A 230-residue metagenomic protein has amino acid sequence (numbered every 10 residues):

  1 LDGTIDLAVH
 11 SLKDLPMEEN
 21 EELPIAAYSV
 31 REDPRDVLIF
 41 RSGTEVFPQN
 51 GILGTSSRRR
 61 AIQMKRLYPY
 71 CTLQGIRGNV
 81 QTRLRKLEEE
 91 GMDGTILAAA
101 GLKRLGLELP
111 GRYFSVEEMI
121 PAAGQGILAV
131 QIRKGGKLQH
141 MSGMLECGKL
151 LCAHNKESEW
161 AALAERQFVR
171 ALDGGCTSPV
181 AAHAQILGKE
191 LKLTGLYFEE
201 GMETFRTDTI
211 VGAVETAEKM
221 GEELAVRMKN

Functional and structural regions predicted by a protein language model:
L1-S11, D93-A98: Paired acidic/hydrophobic, glycine-rich loop segments that form the ligand-binding mouth/hinge of periplasmic-binding
L7-H10, E18-N20, D33, G75 (+2 more regions): Residue-level signal for pocket-adjacent positions within structured domains
V9, S57, G221: Conserved acidic catalytic centers in enzymes
L12-Y70, G136: A conserved helix-loop-strand patch within extracytoplasmic ligand-binding domains of the periplasmic binding
A61, R66-N230: Small-molecule-sensing regulatory modules
